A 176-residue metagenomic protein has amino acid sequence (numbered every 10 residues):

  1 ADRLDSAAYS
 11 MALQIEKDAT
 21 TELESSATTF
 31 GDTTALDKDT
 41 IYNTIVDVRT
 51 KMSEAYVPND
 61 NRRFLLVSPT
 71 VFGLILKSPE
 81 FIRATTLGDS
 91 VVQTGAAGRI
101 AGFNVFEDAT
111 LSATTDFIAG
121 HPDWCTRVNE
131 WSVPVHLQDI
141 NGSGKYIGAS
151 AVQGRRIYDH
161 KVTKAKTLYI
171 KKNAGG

Functional and structural regions predicted by a protein language model:
A1-F30, V57-P58, L65, G144-H160: Long, contiguous amphipathic alpha-helices that act as assembly "spine/axial" helices in icosahedral shell and virion
D2-D5, D18, D32, D37-D39 (+8 more regions): Acidic-enriched, low-complexity/disordered segments with a strong bias for Aspartate over Glutamate
D2-D5, Y9-L13, T20-E24, D37 (+4 more regions): A broad "ordered helical/assembly scaffold" signature
S25-A97: Extended, solvent-exposed, turn-rich assembly/linker loops in the middle of proteins
S78-G176: Sequence/fold signature of self-assembling virion shell proteins
